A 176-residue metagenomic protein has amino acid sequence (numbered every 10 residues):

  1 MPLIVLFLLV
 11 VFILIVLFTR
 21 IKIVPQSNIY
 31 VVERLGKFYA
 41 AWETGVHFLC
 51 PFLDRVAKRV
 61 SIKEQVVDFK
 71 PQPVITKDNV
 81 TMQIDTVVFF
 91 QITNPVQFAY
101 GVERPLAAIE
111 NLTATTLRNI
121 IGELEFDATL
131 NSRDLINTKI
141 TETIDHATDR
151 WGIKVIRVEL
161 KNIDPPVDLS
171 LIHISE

Functional and structural regions predicted by a protein language model:
M1-L171: N-terminal hydrophobic membrane-entry segments
I172-E176: Conserved small/polar residues in nucleotide/adenosyl-binding loops
